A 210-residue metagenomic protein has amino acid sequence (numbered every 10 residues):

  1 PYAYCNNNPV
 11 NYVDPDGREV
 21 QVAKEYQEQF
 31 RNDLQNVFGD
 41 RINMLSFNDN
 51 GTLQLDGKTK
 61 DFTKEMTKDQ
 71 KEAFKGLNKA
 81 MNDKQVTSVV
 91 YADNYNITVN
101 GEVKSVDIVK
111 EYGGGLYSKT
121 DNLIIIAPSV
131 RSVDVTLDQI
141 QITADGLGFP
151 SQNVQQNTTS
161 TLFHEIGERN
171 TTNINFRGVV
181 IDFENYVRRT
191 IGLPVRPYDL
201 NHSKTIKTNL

Functional and structural regions predicted by a protein language model:
P1-R41: Short turn/helix-capping motifs enriched in Asx and small/polar residues
N6, V13, F47, I97-T98 (+1 more regions): Hydrophobic alpha-helical segments, especially N-terminal targeting/anchoring helices
N11, S46, K58-D61, Y91 (+2 more regions): Short, solvent-exposed coil/turn linker segments
V20, G51-L53, I124, V133: Hydrophobic residues embedded in beta-strands of well-ordered beta-sheets
Q21, L55, S105-D107: A sequence-level detector of short linear motifs
Y26, T59-M66: Sensor of tandemly repeated, compositionally biased sequence architecture
F30-D61: Short, flexible N-terminal segments of the mature chain
E65-L210: Catalytic toxin/effector domains delivered as secreted proteins or via bacterial secretion systems
